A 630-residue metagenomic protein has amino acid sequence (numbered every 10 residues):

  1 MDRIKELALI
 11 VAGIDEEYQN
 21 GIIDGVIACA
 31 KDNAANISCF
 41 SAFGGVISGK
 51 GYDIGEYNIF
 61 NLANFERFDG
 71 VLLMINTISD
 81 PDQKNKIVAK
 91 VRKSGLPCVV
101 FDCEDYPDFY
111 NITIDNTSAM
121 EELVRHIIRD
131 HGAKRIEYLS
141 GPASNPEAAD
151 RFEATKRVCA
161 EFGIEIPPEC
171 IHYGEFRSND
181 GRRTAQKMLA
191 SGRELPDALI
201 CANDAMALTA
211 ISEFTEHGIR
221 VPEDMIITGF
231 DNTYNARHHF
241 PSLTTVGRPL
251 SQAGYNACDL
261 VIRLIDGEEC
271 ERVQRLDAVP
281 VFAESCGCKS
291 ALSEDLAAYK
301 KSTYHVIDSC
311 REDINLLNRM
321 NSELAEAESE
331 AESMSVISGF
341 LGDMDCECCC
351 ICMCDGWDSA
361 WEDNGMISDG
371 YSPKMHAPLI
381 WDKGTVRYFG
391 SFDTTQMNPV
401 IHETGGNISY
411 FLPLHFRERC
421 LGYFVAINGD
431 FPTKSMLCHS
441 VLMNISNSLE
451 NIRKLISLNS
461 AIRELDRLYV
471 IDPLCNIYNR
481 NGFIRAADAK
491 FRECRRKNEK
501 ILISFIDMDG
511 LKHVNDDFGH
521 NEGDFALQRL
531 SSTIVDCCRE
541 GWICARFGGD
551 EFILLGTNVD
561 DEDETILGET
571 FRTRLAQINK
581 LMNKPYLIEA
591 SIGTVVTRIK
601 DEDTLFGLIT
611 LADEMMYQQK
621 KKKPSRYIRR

Functional and structural regions predicted by a protein language model:
M1-R319, E323: Bacterial carbohydrate/catabolite-sensing allosteric modules
L296, H520, T565-R572, A576 (+2 more regions): Catalytic-core segments of nucleotide cyclases and related cyclic-nucleotide turnover enzymes
R319-E323, N459-R480: Amphipathic HAMP/coiled-coil signal-transducing linker helices that couple sensory inputs to cytosolic output domains
E323-G365: Helix-loop-beta substructure at the N-terminus of cytosolic sensory domains that couple signal/ligand detection
N398-H402, G406-H415: A short, aliphatic-rich beta-strand micro-motif
D430-E450, N459-R463: Amphipathic alpha-helical "output/dimerization" segments
D466, N479-L502, K512-D536, A545-G549 (+4 more regions): Conserved long alpha-helical elements within nucleotide-processing catalytic cores of c-di-GMP signaling and class III
I543-R546, Y586: A short pre-motif secondary-structure segment
